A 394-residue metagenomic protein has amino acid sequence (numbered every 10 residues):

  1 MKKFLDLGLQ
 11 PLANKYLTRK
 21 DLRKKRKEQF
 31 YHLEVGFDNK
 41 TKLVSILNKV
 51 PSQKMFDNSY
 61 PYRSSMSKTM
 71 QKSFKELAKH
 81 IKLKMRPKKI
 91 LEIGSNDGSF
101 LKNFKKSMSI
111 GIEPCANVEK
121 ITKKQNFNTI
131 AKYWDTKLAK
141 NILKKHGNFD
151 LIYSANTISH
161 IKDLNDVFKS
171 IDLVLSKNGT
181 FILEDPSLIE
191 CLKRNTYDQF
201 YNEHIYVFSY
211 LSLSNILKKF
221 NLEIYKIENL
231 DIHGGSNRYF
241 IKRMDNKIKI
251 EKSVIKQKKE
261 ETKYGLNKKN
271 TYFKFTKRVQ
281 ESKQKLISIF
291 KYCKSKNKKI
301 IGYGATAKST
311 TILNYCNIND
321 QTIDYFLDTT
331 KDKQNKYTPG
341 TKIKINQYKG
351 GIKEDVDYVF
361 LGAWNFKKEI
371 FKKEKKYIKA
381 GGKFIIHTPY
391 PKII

Functional and structural regions predicted by a protein language model:
M1-K68, E228: N-terminal juxtadomain amphipathic helix that follows a signal peptide/anchor or precedes a small N-terminal auxiliary
R86-N96, I300-Y303: Conserved class I S-adenosyl-L-methionine
D97-S107: Conserved SAM-binding loop of SAM-dependent methyltransferases across substrates and taxa, primarily the Class I
Y153: A conserved beta-strand element that flanks and buttresses the S-adenosyl-L-methionine
N165-T180, E374-K379: A short glycine-rich, Lys/Arg-flanked "PGG" loop and its adjoining helix->strand segment in the class I
N178-P186, G382-Y390: Conserved beta-strand signature within the Rossmann-like core of class I S-adenosyl-L-methionine
L183-Y206, Y210-L213: Short, glycine-/aromatic-enriched active-site segment of Class I SAM-dependent methyltransferases
G234-R278: Flexible, glycine-/basic-rich loop-and-beta segments that form/coincide with the SAM-dependent methyltransferase
